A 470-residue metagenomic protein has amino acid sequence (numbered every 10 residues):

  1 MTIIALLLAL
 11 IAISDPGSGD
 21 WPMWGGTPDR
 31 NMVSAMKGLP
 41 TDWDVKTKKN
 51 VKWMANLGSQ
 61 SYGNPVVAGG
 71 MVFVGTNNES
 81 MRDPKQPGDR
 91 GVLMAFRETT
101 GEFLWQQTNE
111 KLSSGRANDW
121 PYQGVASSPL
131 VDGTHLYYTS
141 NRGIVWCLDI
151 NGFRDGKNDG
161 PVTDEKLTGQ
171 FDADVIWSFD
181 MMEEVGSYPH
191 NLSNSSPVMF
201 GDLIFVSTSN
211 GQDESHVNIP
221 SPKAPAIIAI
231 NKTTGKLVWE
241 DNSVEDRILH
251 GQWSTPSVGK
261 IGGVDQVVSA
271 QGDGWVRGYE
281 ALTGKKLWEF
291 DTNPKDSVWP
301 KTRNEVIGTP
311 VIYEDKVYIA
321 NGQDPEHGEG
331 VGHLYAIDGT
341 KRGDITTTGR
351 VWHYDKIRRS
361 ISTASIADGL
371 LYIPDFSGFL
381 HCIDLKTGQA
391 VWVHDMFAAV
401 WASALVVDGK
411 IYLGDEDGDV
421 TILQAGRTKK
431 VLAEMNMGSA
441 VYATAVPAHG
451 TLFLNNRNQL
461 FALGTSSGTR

Functional and structural regions predicted by a protein language model:
A5-D15: Hydrophobic h-region of N-terminal signal peptides that target proteins for export in Gram-negative bacteria
I13-R470: Noncatalytic, solvent-exposed loop/strand surfaces of beta-propeller-type extracellular/periplasmic domains
